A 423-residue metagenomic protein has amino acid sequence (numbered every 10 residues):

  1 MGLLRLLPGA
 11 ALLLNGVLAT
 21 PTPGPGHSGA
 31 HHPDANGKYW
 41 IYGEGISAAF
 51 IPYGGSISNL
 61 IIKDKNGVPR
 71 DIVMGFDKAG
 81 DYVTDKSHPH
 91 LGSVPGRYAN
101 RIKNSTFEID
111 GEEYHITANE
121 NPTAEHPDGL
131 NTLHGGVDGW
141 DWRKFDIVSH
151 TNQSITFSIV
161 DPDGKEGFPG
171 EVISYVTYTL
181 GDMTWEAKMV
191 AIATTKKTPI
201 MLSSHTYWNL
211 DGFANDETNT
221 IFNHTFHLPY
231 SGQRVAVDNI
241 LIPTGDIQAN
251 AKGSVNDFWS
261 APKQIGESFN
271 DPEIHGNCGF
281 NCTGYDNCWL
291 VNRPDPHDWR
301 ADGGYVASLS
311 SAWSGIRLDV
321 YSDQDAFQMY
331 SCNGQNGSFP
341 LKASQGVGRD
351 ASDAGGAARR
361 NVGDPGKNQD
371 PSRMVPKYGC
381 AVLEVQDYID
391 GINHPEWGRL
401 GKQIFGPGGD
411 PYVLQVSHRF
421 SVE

Functional and structural regions predicted by a protein language model:
M1-T22: Fungal secretory targeting signals
T20-E423: An exposed, glycine/acidic-rich loop-and-rim segment of catalytic or binding clefts
